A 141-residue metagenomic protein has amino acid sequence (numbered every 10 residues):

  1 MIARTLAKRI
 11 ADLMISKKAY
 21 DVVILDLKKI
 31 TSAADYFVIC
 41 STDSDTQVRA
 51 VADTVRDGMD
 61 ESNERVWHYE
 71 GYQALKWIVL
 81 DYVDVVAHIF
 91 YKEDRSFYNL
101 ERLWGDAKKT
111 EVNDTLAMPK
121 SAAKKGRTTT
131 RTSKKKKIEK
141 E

Functional and structural regions predicted by a protein language model:
M1-D21: Surface-exposed, low-hydrophobicity interaction/linker segments
L13, K17, G58-S62, K92-E93 (+2 more regions): Conserved, well-folded catalytic cores of nucleic-acid-processing and energy-transducing macromolecular machines
V22-A33, R65-D84: Glycine/charge-rich, flexible interdomain linkers and switch-proximal surface loops that mediate coupling
I39-S41: Short hydrophobic/aromatic beta-strand micro-patches that form the beta-sheet surface supporting nucleotide- or nucleic
Q47-E61, V79: Compact, glycine-rich, soluble single-domain proteins
I78, H88-F90, R95-K108, K120: RNA pseudouridine synthases
D114-E141: Intrinsically disordered, low-complexity charged/polar segments
